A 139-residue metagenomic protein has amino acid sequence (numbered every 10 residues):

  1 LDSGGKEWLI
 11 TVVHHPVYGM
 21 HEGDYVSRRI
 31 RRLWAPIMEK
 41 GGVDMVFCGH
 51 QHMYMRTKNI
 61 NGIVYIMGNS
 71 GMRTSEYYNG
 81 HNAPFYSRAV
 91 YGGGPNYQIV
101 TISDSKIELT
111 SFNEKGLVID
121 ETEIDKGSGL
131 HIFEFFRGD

Functional and structural regions predicted by a protein language model:
D2-I119: Long, structured stretches of catalytic cores involved in phosphate-ester chemistry, encompassing
H81, S128-D139: Non-catalytic terminal accessory segments
L117-E121, D125-L130: Local beta-strand/beta-hairpin segments that build beta-sheet-rich folds
